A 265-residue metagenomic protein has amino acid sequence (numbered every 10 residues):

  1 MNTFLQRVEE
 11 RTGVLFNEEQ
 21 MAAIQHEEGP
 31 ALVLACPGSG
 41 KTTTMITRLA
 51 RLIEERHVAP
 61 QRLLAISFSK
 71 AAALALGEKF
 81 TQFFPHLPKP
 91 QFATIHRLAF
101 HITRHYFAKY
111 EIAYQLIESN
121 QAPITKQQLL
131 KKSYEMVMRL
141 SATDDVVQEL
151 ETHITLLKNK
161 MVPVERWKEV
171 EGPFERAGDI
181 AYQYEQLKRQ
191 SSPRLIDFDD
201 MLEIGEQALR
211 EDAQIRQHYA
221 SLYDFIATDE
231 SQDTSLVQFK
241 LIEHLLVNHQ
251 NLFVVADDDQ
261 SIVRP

Functional and structural regions predicted by a protein language model:
M1-I112, Q217: P-loop NTPase Walker
M1-S39, T43-T44, R62-L64, S141-A227 (+3 more regions): Accessory N-terminal region flanking or inserted into the helicase ATPase core in nucleic-acid motor proteins
V58-R62, F83-P90, Y106-A122, Y134-D145 (+3 more regions): Short, polar/flexible loop-turn hinges at active-site or ligand-entry regions and domain interfaces
S67-A71, Q232, D257-Q260: Conserved H-loop
K79, K240-H244: A short acidic, amphipathic alpha-helical/loop segment
T94-H101, A227-E230, V255: Conserved helicase core region in the C-terminal RecA-like lobe
Q127-S133, V137, N248-V263: Conserved phosphoryl-transfer catalytic core
A220, H244-H249: Short, conserved loop/helix-junction motifs that constitute active-site signature segments in enzyme catalytic cores
